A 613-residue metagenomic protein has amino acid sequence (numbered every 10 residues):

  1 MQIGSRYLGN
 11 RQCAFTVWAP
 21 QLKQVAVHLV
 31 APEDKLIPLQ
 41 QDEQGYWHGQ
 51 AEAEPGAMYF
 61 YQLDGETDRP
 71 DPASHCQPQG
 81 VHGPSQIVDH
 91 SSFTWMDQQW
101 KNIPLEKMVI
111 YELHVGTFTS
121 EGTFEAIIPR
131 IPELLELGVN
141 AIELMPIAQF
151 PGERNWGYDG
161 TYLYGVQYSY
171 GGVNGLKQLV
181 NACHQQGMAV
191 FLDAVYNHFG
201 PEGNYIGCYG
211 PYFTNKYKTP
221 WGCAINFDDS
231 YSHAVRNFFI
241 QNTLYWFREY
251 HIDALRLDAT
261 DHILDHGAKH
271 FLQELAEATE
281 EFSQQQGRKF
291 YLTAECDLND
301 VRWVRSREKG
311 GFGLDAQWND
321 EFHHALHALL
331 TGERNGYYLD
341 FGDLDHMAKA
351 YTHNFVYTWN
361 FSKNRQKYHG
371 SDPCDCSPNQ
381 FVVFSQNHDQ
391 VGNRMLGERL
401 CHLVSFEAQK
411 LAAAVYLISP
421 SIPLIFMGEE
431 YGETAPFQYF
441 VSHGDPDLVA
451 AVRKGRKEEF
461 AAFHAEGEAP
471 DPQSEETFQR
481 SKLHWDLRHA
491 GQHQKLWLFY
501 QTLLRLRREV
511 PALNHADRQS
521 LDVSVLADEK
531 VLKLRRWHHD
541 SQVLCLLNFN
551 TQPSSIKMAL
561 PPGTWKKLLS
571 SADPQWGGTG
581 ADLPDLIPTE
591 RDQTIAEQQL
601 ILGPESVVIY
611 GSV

Functional and structural regions predicted by a protein language model:
M1, H353-G370, I425-F426, G432-F440 (+1 more regions): Glycan-recognition and catalytic regions of carbohydrate-active enzymes
M1-A14, E33-E112, T117-G122, E133 (+2 more regions): The feature marks proteins involved in alpha-glucan
F15-T16, V25-A26, F549-T564: Surface-exposed beta-strand/loop patches in extracellular or lumenal glycoproteins
A19, P55-A57, P584-V613: C-terminal beta-strand-rich structural cap/linker in extracellular carbohydrate-active enzymes
L63-Q98, Q186, Y205-P220, G336-R365 (+2 more regions): Core domains of carbohydrate- and sulfate-ester-processing enzymes
Q98-L105, H114-Q285, F290-Y291, R302-W303: Substrate-binding/active-site clefts of carbohydrate-active enzymes
L272, A276-H464, R508, R536 (+2 more regions): Conserved alpha/beta catalytic core and glycan-binding cleft of carbohydrate-active enzymes
I418, L503-R507, P511, K557-E590: C-terminal accessory region downstream of the catalytic core in glycan-modifying enzymes
